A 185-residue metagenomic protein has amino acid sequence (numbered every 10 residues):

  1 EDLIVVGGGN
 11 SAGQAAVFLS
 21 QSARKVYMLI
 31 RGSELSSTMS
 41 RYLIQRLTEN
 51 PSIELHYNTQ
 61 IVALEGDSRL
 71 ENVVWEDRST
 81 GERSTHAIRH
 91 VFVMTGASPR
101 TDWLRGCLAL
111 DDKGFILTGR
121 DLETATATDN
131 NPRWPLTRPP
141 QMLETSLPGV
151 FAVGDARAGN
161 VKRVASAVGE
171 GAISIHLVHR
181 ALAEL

Functional and structural regions predicted by a protein language model:
E1-S22, L117: Glycine-rich dinucleotide-binding loop and its adjacent helix/turn
V6, M94-T95, V153: Short, well-ordered coil/turn residues at beta-beta hairpins and beta-strand->alpha-helix junctions within
G8, R31-S33, D155: Cofactor-binding loop segments of dinucleotide-utilizing enzymes, especially the Rossmann-like FAD- and NAD(P)+-binding
G13-F18, N130, L136-L147, V153-L185: A conserved FAD-binding loop/helix module that cradles the flavin
S20-T137, R180-E184: A Rossmann-like FAD-binding core segment of flavoenzymes
I88-R89, S146-P148: Short, proline-enriched alpha-helix->beta-strand connector loops that line the catalytic pocket of alpha/beta-hydrolase
